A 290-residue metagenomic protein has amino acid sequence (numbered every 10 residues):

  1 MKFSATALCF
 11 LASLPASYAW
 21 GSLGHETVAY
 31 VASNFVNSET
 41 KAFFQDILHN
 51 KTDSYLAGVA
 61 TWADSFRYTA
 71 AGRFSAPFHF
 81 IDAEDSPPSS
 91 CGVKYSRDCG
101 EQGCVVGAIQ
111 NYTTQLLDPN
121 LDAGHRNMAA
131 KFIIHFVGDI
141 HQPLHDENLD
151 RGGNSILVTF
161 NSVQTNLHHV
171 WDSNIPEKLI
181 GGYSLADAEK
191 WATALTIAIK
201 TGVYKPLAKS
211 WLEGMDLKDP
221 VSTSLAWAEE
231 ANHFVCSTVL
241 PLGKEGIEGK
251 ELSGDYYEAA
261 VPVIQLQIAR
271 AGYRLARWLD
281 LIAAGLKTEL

Functional and structural regions predicted by a protein language model:
M1-A19: Fungal secretory targeting signals
P15-F136, P143-L290: N-terminal, motif-rich segments that launch catalysis or mediate targeting to/interaction with membranes, typified by
